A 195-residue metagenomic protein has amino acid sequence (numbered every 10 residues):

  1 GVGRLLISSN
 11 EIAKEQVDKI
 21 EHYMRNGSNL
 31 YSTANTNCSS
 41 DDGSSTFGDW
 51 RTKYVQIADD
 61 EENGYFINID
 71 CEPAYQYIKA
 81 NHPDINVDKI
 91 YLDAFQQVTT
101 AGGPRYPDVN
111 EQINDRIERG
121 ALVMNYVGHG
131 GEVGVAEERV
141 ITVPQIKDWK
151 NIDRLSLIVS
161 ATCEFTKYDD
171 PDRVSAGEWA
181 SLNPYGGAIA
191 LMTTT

Functional and structural regions predicted by a protein language model:
G1-T195: Cysteine-dependent hydrolase recognition
